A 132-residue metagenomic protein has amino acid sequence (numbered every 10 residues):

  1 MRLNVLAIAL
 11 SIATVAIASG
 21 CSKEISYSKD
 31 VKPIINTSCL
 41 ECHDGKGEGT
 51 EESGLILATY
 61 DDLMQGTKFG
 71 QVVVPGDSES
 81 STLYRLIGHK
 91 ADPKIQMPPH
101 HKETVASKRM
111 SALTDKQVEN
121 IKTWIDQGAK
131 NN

Functional and structural regions predicted by a protein language model:
M1-V5: Positively charged n-region of N-terminal signal peptides that target proteins for export
A7-A16: Bacterial N-terminal signal peptides
S19-N132: Aromatic- and Gly/Pro-enriched helix-to-coil junctions and flexible linker segments
